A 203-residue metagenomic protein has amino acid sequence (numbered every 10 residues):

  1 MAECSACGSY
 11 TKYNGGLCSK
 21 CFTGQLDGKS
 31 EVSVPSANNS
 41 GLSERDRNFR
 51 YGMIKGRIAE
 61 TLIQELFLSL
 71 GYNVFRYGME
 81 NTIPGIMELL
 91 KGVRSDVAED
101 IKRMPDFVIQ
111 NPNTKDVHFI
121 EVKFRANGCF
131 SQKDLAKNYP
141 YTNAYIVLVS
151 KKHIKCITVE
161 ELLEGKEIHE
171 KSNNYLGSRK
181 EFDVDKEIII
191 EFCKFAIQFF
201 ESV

Functional and structural regions predicted by a protein language model:
M1-A2, G15: Residues immediately within or flanking Cys/His clusters that coordinate Zn2+ in small zinc-binding modules
C4-C7, C18-C21: Short cysteine-rich clusters marking metal-coordination/redox-active sites
G8-K12, Q25: Cys/His-rich microdomains that often coordinate metals
K20-E31: Short Cys/His-rich micro-motifs in 6-15 aa windows
V34-P35, T114, K155-V203: Non-catalytic C-terminal interaction segments of nucleic acid-processing enzymes
N39-S95: Acidic-basic catalytic patches of nuclease active cores, encompassing PD-(D/E)XK and other metal-cofactor nuclease
L70, T114-N174: Catalytic cores of nucleic-acid endonucleases
D100-F119: Active-site beta-strand-loop-beta-strand hairpin of nuclease catalytic cores that positions key catalytic residues
